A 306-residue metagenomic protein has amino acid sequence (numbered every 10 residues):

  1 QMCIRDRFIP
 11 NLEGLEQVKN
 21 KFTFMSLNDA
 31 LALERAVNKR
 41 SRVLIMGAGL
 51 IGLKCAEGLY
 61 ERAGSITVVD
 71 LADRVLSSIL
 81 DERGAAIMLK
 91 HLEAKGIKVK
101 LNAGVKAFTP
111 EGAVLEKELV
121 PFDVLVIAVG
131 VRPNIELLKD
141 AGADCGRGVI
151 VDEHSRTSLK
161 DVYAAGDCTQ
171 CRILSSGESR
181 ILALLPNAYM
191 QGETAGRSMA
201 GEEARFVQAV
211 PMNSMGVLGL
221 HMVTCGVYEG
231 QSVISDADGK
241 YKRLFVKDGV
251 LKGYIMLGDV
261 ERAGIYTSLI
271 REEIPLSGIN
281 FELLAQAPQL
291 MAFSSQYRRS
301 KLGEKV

Functional and structural regions predicted by a protein language model:
Q1-R42, N102, A113-K117, V124-A128 (+3 more regions): FAD-binding core/adjacent interface of flavoenzyme oxidoreductases
F8-L12, L53-K54, N134-E136, R172 (+1 more regions): Glycine/Thr-rich phosphate-binding loops of Rossmann-like dinucleotide-binding domains
M25-S26, G47-I51: Glycine-rich Rossmann-fold phosphate-binding loop(s) that bind the pyrophosphate of adenine dinucleotide cofactors
L50-K106, N187-A188, F206-S214: Rossmann-like dinucleotide-binding cores of NAD(P)H-dependent redox enzymes
E82-Y189, E193, C225-G230, L276-S277: Flavin (primarily FAD) cofactor-binding/catalytic cores of flavoenzymes
C168-G264: Mid-to-C-terminal Rossmann-like scaffold of FAD/NAD(P)H-dependent oxidoreductases
D238-R299: C-terminal auxiliary extensions adjacent to catalytic cores
